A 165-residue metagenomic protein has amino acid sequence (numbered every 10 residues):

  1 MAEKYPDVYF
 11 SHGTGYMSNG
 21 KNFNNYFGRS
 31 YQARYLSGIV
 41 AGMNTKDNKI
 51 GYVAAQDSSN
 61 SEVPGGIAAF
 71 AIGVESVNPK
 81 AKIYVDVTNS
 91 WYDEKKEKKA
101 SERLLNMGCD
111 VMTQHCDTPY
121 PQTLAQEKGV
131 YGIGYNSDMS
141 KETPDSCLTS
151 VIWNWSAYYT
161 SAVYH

Functional and structural regions predicted by a protein language model:
M1-H165: A residue-level marker of the well-folded mature domains of exported/periplasmic proteins
